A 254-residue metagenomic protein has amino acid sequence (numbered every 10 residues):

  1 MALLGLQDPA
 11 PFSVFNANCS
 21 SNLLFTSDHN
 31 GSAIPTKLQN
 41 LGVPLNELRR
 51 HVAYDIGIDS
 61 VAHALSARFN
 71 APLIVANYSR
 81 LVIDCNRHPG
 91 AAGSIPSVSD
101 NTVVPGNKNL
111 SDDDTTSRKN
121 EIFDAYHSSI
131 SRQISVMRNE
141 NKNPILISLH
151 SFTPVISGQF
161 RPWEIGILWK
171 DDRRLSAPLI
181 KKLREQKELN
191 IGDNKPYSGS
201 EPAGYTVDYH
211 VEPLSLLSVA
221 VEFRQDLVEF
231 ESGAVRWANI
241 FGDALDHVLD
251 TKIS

Functional and structural regions predicted by a protein language model:
M1-L146, S151-S254: N-terminal catalytic or cofactor-binding beta/alpha core of small enzyme domains
